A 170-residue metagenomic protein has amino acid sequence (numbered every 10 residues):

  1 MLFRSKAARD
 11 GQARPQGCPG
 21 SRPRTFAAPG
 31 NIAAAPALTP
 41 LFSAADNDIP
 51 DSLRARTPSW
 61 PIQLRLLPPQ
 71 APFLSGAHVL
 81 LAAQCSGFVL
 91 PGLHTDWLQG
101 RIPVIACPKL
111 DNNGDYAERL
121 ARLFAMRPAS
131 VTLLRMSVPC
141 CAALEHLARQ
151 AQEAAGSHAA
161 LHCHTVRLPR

Functional and structural regions predicted by a protein language model:
M1-L2: Short, small-residue-biased leader/transition segments that mark boundaries at the very start of proteins
S5-R170: Iron-sulfur-associated redox domains of electron-transfer enzymes in respiratory and anaerobic energy metabolism
